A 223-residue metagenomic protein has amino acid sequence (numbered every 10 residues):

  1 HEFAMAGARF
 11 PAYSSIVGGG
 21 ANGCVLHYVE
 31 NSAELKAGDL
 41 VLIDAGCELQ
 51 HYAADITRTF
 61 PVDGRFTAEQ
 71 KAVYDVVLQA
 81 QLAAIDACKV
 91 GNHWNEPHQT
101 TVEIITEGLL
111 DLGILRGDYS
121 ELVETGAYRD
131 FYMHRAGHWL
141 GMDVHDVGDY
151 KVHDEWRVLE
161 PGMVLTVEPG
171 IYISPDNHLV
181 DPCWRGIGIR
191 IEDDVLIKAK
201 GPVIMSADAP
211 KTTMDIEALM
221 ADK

Functional and structural regions predicted by a protein language model:
H1-K223: Active-site neighborhoods and metal-handling regions in enzymes and metal-associated proteins
